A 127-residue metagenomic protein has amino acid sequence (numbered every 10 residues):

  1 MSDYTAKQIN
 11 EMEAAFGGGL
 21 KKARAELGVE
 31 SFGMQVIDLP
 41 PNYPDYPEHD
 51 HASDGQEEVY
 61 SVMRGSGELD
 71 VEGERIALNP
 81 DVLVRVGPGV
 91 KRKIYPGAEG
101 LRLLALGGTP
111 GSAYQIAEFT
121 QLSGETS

Functional and structural regions predicted by a protein language model:
M1-M34, P40-P41, I116-S127: A short, N-terminal "cap"/entry segment at the start of jelly-roll beta-barrel domains of the cupin/DSBH fold
R24-G33, P44-E58: A short beta-loop-beta micro-motif enriched in histidine and acidic residues
E30, P40-D45, S66, T109-S112: Short, charged/polar surface micro-motifs in flexible loops or helix N-caps
D38-P40, A52-D70: Short, conserved beta-strand element in jelly-roll/cupin
P47, L69-D70, V86, R92-A98: Short beta-strand His + acidic residue motifs that chelate non-heme Fe in jelly-roll/DSBH and cupin folds
V59, S66-E68, R75, K91 (+1 more regions): Structural motif
G73-P88: Short acidic-glycine-tyrosine-enriched beta hairpin
G97-S127: Double-stranded beta-helix
